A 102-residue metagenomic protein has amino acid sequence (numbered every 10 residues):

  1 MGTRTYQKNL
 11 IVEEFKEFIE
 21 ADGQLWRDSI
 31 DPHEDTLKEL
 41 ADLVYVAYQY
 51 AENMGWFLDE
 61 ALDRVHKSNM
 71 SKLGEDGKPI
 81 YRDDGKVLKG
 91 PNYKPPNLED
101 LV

Functional and structural regions predicted by a protein language model:
M1-L40, V44-V102: Flexible "arm" and connector segments at domain edges
